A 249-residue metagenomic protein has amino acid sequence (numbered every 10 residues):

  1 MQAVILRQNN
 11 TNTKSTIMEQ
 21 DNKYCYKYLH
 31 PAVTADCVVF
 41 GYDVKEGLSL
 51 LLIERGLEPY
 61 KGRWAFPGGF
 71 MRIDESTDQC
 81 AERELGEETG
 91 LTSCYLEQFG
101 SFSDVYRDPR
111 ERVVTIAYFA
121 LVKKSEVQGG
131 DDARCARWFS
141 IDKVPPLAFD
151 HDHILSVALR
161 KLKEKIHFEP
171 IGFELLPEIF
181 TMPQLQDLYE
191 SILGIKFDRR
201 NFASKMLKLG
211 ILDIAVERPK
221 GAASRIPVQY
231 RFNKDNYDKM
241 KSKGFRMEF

Functional and structural regions predicted by a protein language model:
M1-I17: N-terminal amphipathic/basic-hydrophobic helices that include classical n-h-c signal peptides and signal-anchor
I5, Q128-L162, L175-P183, L188 (+2 more regions): NUDIX/MutT-family hydrolases
E19-A65, D78: N-terminal strand-loop-strand
P31-V33, K45, D78-E82, G90-V127 (+4 more regions): Active-site segment of metal-dependent pyrophosphate-handling enzymes, primarily the Nudix hydrolase catalytic core
C37, K196, S204-D213, I226-K234: Long, charge-rich, low-complexity alpha-helical segments
P67, A81, L85: Hydrophobic alpha-helical positions that pack around
D187-K196: Short helix-coil junctions and helix-kink-helix linkers
V216-F249: Long, intrinsically disordered, low-complexity Ser/Thr/Pro-rich regulatory/activation regions of nuclear proteins
